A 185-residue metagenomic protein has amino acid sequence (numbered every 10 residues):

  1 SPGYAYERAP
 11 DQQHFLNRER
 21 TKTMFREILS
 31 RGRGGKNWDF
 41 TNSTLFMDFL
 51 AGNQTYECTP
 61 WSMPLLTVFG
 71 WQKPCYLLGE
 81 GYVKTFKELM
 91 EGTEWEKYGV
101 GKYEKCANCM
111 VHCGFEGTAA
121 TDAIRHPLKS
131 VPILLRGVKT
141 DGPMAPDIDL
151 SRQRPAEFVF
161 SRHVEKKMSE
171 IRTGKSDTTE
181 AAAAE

Functional and structural regions predicted by a protein language model:
S1-M63, V68, K73, L77 (+2 more regions): Radical SAM enzyme [4Fe-4S]-AdoMet core and its adjacent flexible, acidic and glycine-rich loops/tails across
Q72-E185: Flexible mid-to-C-terminal extensions adjoining Fe-S/redox cofactors in radical SAM and related proteins
